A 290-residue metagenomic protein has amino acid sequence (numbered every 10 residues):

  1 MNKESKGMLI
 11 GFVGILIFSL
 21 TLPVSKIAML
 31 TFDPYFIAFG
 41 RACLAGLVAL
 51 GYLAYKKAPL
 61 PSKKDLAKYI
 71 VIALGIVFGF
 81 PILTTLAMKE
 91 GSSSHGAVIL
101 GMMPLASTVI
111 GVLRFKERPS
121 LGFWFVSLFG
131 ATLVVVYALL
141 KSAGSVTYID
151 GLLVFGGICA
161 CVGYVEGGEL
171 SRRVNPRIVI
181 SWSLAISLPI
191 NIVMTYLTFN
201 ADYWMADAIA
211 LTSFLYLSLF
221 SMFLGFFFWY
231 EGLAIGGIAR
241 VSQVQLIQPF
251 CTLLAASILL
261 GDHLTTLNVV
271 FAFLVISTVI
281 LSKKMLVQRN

Functional and structural regions predicted by a protein language model:
M1-F36, S142-E169, N290: Glycine-/small-residue-enriched transmembrane alpha-helix faces in small-molecule transporters and effluxers
L16-S19, P23, L50, L74-F78 (+9 more regions): Hydrophobic/small/kink-forming positions within alpha-helical transmembrane segments of polytopic membrane proteins
I17, T21-L22, L50-G96, L100 (+2 more regions): Specific transmembrane alpha-helical segments of multi-pass solute transporters/efflux pumps, especially DMT/EamA
L20, V24-I27, T31, A45-P61 (+4 more regions): Membrane-interface helix-cap regions at the ends of transmembrane helices in multi-pass membrane proteins
A38-G40, P81, H95-M102, E166-L188 (+1 more regions): Helix-helix packing/entry segments at the starts of transmembrane helices
V48-A58, T84, M103-F125, F250-V270: C-terminal transmembrane-helix exit sites in multi-pass transporters
A49, I70-I72, M102, P119-L139 (+5 more regions): Hydrophobic transmembrane alpha-helices of multi-pass small-molecule transport proteins
A49, S107-V109, L113, G144-N200 (+2 more regions): Transmembrane alpha-helical segments that form core, pore/gating elements of small-molecule transporters/exporters
